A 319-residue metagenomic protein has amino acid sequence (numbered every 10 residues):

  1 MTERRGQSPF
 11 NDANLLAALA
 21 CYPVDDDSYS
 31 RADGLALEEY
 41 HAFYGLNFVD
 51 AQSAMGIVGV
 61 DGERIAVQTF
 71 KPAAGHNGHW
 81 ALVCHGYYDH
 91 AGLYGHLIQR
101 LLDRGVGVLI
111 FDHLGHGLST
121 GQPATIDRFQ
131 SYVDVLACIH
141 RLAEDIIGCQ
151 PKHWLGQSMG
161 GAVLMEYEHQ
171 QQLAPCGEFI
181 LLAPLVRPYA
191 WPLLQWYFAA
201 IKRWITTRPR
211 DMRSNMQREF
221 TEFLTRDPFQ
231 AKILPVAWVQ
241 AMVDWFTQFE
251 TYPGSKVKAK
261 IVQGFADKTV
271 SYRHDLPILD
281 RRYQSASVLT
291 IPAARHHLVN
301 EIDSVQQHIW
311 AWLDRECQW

Functional and structural regions predicted by a protein language model:
M1-G59, E63-A73: An N-terminal hydrophobic leader/cap segment in hydrolases
Y87-L93, G117-I147: Catalytic nucleophile-loop/oxyanion-hole region of alpha/beta-hydrolase and closely related hydrolase-like folds
A91, I98-Q122: Conserved alpha/beta-hydrolase
H153-W238: Alpha/beta-hydrolase-fold enzymes
Q230-Y252: Active-site nucleophile elbow and catalytic-triad environment of alpha/beta-hydrolase enzymes
S255, I261-Q263, D267: Short beta-strand/loop motif that positions the catalytic acidic residue of the alpha/beta-hydrolase fold
V257, S271-D280: Short alpha-helix in the alpha/beta-hydrolase fold that links the catalytic acid
A286-W319: Catalytic active-site module of serine/aspartate enzymes centered on a nucleophile-bearing elbow/loop
